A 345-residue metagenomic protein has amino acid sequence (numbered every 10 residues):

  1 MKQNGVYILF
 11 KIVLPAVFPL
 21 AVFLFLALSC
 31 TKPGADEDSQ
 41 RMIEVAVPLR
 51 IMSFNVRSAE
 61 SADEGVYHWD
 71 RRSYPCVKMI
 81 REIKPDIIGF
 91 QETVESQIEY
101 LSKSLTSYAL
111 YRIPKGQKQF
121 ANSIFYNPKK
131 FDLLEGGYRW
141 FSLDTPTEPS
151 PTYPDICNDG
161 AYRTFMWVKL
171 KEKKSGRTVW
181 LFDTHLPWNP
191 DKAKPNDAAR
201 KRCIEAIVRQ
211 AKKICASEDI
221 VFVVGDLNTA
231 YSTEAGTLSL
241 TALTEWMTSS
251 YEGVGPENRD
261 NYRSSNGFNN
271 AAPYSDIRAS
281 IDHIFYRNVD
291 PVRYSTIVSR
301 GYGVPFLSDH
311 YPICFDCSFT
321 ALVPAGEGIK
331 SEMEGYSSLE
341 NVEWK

Functional and structural regions predicted by a protein language model:
Q3-F18: Bacterial N-terminal signal peptides that target proteins for export
P15-A27: Bacterial N-terminal signal peptides
L28-S104, K115-F120, A321-K345: N-terminal, active-site-proximal structural segment of metallo-dependent hydrolase catalytic domains
V47-V56, C76-L101, F125, V168 (+4 more regions): Active-site beta-strand/loop signature of hydrolases that rely on acidic residues for catalysis
S53-Y74, F141-G160, P187-A199: Acidic/histidine-rich helix-loop elements that form or flank divalent-metal/phosphate-binding sites at the catalytic
A59-A62, S96-E99, K118-S123, L134 (+6 more regions): Short catalytic/ligand-binding loop motif for oxyanion handling, primarily in non-cytosolic enzymes, centered on
I87, Q91-W188, T296: Structured beta-strand-rich core segments of catalytic domains in phosphoester-bond hydrolases
R209-F222, T229-K345: Metal-dependent phosphoester-hydrolase catalytic domains
